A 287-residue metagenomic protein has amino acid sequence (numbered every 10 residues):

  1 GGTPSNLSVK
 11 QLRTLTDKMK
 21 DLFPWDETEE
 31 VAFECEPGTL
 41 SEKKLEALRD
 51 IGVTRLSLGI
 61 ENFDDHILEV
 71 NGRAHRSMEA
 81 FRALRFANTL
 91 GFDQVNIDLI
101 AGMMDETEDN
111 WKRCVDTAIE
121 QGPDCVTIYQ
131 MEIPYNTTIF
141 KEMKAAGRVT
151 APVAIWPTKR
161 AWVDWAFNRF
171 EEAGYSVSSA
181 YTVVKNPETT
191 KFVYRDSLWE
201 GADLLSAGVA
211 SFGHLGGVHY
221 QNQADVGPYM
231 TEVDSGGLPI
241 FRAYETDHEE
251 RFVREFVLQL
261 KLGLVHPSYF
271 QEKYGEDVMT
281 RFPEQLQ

Functional and structural regions predicted by a protein language model:
G1-E276: C-terminal scaffold of the Radical SAM
G275-Q287: Short amphipathic alpha-helical interaction segments
